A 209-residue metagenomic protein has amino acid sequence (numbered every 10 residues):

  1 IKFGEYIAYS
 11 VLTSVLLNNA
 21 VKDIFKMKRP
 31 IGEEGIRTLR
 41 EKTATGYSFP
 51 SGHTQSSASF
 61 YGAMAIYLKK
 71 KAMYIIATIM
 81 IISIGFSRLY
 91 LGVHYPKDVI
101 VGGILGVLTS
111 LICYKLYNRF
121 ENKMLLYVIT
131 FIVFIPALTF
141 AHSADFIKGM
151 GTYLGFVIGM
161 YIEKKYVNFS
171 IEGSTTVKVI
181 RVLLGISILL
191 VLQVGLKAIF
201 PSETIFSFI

Functional and structural regions predicted by a protein language model:
K2-L16: Interfacial segments of alpha-helical transmembrane regions
V15, N19, I31-G195, I199: Membrane-embedded catalytic cores of phosphoryl/pyrophosphoryl-handling enzymes
I24-G32: Helix-loop junctions on the outward
P201-T204: SAM/dcSAM-binding transferase cores
F206-I209: Small-residue-rich transmembrane alpha-helices that serve as helix-helix interface/gating elements in multipass
